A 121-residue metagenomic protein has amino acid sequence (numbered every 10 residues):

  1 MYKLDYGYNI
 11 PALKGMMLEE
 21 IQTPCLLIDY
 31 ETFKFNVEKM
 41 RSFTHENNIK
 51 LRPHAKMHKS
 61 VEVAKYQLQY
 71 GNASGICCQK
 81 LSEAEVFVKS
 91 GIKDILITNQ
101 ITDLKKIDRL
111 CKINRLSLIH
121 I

Functional and structural regions predicted by a protein language model:
M1-K112: A charged N-terminal "starter" segment
N114-S117: Metal-coordinating catalytic core of metallo-dependent amide/deamination hydrolases
I119-I121: Conserved small/polar residues in nucleotide/adenosyl-binding loops
